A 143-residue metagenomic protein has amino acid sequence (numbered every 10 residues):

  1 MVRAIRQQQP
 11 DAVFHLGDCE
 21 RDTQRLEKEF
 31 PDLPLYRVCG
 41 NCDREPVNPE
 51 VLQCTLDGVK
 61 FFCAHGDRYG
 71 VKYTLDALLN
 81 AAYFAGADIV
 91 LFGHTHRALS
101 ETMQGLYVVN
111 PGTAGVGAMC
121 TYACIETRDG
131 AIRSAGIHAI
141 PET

Functional and structural regions predicted by a protein language model:
M1-L56: Core catalytic region of metal-dependent phosphoesterases/phosphodiesterases, especially metallo-beta-lactamase-like
M1-R3, Q7, E50, D57 (+3 more regions): Binuclear metal-dependent phosphoesterase catalytic core
A12-D18, Y36-N41, F62-H65, I89-H94 (+1 more regions): Active-site neighborhood of phospho(di)ester-bond hydrolases with catalytic His/Asp-centered motifs
E20-Q24, C42-V47, Y69-T74, V90-T102 (+1 more regions): Active-site environment of divalent metal-dependent phosphoester hydrolases
R25-Y36, S100-T113: Short acidic, glycine/proline-enriched helix-loop-strand junctions
D32, D67-V71, H96, Y122 (+1 more regions): Generic preference for hydrophobic/aromatic residues in regular secondary structure cores
Y36-R37, C42, N48-A85: Glycine/small-residue-rich loop that forms an oxyanion/phosphate-binding "nest" at active or ligand-binding sites
